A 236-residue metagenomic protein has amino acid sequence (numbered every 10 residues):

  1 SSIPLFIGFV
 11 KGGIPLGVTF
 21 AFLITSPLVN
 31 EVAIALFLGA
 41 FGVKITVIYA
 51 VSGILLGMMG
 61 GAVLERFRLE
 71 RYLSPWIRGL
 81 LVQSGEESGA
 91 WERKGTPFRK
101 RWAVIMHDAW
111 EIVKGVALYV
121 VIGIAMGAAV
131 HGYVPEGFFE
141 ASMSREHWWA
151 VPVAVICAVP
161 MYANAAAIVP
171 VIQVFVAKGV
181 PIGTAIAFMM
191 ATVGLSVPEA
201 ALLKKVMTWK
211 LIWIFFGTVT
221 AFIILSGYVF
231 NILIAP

Functional and structural regions predicted by a protein language model:
S1-A50, H131-L211, F216: Membrane-interfacial helix-loop connectors
V51-V151, A177, W213-P236: Selected transmembrane alpha-helices and immediately adjacent juxtamembrane segments of polytopic inner-membrane
